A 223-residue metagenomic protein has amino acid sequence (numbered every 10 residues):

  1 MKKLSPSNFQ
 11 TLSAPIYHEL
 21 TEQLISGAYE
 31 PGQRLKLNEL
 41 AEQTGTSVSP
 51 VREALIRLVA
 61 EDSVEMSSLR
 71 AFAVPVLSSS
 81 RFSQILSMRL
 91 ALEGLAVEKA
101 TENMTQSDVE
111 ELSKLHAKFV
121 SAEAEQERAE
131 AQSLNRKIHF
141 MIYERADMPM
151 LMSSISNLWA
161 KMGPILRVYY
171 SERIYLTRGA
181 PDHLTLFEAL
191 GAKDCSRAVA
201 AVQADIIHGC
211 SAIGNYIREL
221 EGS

Functional and structural regions predicted by a protein language model:
M1-E98, E102, G214-S223: Short linear motifs at protein or domain termini
A14, H18, L90, Q106 (+2 more regions): Amphipathic alpha-helical repeat elements characteristic of tetratricopeptide repeat
Q33, E65-M66, N135, R178-A180: Short, flexible turn/loop "capping" segments at secondary-structure junctions
Q43, Y175-L176, A180-S223: C-terminal regulatory/effector modules of DNA-binding transcriptional regulators
S78-S79, I165-Y169: Short alpha-helical transmembrane interface motifs in multi-pass membrane proteins
I85, Q106-R167, P181-E188, R197-I207: Conserved amphipathic alpha-helical segments that form helical-bundle/coiled-coil interaction surfaces
